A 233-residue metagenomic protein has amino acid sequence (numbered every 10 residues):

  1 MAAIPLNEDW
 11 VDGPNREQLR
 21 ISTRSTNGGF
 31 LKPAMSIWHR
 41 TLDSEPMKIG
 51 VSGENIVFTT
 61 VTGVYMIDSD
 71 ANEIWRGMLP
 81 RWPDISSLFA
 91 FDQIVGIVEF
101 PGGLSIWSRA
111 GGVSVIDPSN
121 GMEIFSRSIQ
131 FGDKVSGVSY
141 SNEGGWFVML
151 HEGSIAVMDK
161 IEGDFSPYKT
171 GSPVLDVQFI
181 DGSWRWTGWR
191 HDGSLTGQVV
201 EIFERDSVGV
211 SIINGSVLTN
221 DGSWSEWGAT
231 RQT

Functional and structural regions predicted by a protein language model:
M1-A3, E54-T59, Y65, G96 (+5 more regions): Short beta-strand elements that form the blades of beta-propeller/WD-repeat-like and other beta-sheet-rich scaffold
A2-H39, M66-P83, G112-S128, S154-K169 (+2 more regions): Surface-exposed loop/turn elements that mediate protein-protein interactions on large endomembrane-trafficking
M35, T41-G53, P83-E99, F131-G144 (+2 more regions): Repeated scaffold domains used in trafficking and secretory/extracellular systems, primarily beta-propellers
E45-S52, F58-T60, A71, H151 (+2 more regions): Long amphipathic alpha-helical segments
V57-F131, G137-L150: Solenoidal tandem-repeat scaffolds enriched in leucines and small polar residues
